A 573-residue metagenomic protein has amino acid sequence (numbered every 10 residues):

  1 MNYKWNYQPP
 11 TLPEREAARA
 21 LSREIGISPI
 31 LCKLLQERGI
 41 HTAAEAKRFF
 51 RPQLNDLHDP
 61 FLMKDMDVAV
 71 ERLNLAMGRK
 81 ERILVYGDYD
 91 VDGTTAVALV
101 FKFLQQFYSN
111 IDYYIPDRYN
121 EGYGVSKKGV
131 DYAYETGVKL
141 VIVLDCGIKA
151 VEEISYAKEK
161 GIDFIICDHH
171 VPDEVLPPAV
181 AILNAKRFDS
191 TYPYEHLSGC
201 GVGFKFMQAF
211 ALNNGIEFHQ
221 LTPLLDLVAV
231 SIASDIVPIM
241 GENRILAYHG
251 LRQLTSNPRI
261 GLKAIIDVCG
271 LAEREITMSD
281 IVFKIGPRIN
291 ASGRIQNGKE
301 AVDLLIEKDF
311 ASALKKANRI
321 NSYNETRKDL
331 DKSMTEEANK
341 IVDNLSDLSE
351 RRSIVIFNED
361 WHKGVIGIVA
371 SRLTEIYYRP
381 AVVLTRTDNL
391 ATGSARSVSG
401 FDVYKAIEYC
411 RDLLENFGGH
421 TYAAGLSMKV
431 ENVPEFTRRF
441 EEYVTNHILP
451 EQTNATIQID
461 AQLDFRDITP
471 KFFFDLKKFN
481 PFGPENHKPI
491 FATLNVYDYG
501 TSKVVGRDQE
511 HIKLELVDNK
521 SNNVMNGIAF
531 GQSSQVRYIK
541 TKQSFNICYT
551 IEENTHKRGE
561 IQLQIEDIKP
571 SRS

Functional and structural regions predicted by a protein language model:
N2, P10-L140, K160-G161, A211-R438 (+2 more regions): Hydrophobic helix-and-loop "lid/oligomerization" segment in the mid-to-C-terminal part of catalytic domains
E71, L75-E81, S312-N318, S322-F357 (+1 more regions): Mid-to-C-terminal polyanion-binding domains and interfaces
L75, V171-N184, L516-S521: Acidic-glycine-rich active-site phosphate/pyrophosphate-binding loop
L99, P177-I216, L221-A233: Short alpha-helices
Y114, L144, C167-H169, L183-A185 (+1 more regions): Generic beta-sheet signal
Y119-E121, A150, H170-V175, D189-S190 (+2 more regions): Short gly/pro/ser/thr-enriched loop/turn and capping motifs at secondary-structure boundaries
K139, V180, N546: Conserved acidic residues
A150-V151, D235: Intrinsically disordered, low-complexity regulatory tails of plant transcription factors and co-regulators
